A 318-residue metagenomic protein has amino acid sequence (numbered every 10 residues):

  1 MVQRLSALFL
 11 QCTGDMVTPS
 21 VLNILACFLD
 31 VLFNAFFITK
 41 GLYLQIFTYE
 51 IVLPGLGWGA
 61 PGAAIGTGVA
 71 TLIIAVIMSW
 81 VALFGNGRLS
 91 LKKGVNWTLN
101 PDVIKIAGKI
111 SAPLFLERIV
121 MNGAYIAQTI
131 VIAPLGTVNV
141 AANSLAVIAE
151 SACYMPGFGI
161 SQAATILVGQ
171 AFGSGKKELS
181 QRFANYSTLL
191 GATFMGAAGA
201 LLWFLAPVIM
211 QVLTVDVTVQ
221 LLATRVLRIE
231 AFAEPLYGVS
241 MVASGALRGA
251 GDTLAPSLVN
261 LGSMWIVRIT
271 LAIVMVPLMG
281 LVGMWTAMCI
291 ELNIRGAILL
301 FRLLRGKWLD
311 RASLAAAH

Functional and structural regions predicted by a protein language model:
M1, C27, V31-N34, A75 (+6 more regions): Hydrophobic alpha-helical transmembrane segments in multi-pass membrane proteins
Q3-P19, A142-A206, Y237-N260: Small-residue-rich hydrophobic transmembrane alpha-helices
L10, D15, L25, F37 (+15 more regions): Hydrophobic/aromatic residues within transmembrane alpha-helices of membrane transport systems, especially the TMDs
L10-F36, L42-F47, P61, G68 (+3 more regions): Alpha-helical transmembrane segments of multi-pass membrane transporters/permeases
V21-F28, V69, A112, L116 (+9 more regions): Hydrophobic residues within alpha-helical transmembrane segments of multi-pass solute transporters/permease subunits
A26, A70-I74, A82, P101-A163 (+1 more regions): Transmembrane helical elements of multi-pass membrane transporters/channels
F36-G41, E50, P54-W58, F115 (+4 more regions): Helix-terminus/linker motif at the lipid-water interface of multi-pass membrane proteins
K40, Q45-S111, V168-A233, M275-H318: Short alpha-helical transmembrane segments in multi-pass integral membrane proteins
